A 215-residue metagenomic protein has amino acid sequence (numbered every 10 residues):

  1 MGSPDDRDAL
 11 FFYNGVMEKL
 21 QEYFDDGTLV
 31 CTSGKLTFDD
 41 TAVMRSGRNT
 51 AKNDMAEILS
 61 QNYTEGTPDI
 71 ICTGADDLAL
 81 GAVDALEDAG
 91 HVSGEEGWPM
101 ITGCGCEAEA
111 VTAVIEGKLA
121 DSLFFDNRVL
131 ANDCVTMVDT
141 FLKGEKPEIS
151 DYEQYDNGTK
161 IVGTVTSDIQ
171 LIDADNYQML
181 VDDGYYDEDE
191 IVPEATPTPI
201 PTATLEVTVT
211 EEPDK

Functional and structural regions predicted by a protein language model:
M1-K215: A residue-level marker of the well-folded mature domains of exported/periplasmic proteins
